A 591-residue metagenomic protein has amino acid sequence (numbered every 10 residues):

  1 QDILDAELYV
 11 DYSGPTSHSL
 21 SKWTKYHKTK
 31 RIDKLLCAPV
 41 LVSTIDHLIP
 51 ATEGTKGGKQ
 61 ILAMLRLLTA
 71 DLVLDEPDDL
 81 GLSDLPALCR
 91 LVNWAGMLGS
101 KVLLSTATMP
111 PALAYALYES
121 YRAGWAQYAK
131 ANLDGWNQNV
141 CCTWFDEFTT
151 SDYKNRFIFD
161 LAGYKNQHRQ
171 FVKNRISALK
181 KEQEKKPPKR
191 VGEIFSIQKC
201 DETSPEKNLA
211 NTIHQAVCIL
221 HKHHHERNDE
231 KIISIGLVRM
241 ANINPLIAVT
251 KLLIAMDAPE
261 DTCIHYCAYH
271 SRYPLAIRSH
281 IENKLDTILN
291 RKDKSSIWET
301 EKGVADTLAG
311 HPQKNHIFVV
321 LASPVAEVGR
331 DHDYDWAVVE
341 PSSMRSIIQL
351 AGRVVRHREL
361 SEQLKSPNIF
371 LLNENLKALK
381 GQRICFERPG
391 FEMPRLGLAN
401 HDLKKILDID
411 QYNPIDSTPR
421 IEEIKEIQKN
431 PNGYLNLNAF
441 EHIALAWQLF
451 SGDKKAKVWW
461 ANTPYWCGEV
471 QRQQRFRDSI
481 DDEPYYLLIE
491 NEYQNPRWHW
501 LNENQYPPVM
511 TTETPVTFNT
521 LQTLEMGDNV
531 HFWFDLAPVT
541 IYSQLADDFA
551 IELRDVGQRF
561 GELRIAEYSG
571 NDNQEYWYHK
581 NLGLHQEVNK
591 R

Functional and structural regions predicted by a protein language model:
Q1-V42, G57-K59, M64-D71, P187-V320: Conserved C-terminal RecA-like helicase domain
D46-I49, Q60-A95: SF2 helicase catalytic motif II
H47-P50, D79-L82, P110, E327-V328 (+2 more regions): Residues immediately C-terminal
P77-L80, L91-L117: Conserved helicase ATPase motor motifs in RecA-like P-loop NTPase domains
L104, A114, G124-I243: Conserved interdomain linker/interface between the two RecA-like ATPase lobes of SF2 helicase motors
T203-K231, I235, A241-A258, C263 (+3 more regions): The feature captures the C-terminal accessory region of ATP-dependent helicases and related nucleic-acid translocases
E327-S343, Q349: A short beta-strand element within the Helicase C-terminal
M344-I369: Conserved SF2 helicase motif VI
